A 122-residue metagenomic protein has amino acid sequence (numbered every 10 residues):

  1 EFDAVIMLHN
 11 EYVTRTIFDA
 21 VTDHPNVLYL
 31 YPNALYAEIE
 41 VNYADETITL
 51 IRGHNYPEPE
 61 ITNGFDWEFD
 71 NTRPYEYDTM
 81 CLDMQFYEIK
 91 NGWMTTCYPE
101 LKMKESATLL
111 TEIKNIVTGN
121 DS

Functional and structural regions predicted by a protein language model:
F2-N10: Short, well-ordered secondary-structure micro-motifs within conserved domains or adaptor modules
Y12-C97: A glycine-rich, often tryptophan-bearing local segment used as a flexible ligand/cofactor-contacting loop or short
C97-S122: Histidine-centered active-site loop/cap adjacent to the catalytic His in serine esterases/O-acetyl transfer systems
